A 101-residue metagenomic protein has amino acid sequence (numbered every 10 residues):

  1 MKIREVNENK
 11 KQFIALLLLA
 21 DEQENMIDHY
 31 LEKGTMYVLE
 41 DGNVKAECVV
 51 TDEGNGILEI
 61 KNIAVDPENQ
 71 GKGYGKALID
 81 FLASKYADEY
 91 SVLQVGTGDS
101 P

Functional and structural regions predicted by a protein language model:
M1-M26: Short amphipathic alpha-helix that is part of the acyltransferase structural core
V6, Y37, D99-S100: C-terminal "cap" of GNAT-fold acetyltransferases
I27-L31: Short loop/turn motifs at secondary-structure junctions and domain boundaries
K33-T35: Short loop/turn microsegments at loop-to-beta-strand junctions
V38, N43-D52, G56-A64: Conserved beta-strand in the GNAT
V65, G71-S84: Conserved acetyl-CoA-binding loop-helix of GNAT-fold acetyltransferases
Y86-G98: Conserved GNAT acetyl-CoA-binding A-motif
